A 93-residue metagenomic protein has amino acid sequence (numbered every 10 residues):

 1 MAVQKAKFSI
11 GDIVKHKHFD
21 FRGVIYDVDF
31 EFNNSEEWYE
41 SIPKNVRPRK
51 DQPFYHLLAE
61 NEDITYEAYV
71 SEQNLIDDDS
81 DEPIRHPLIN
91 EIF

Functional and structural regions predicted by a protein language model:
M1, E36, N45-R47, D79: Charge-rich, low-complexity amphipathic helices in intrinsically disordered tails/linkers adjacent to domains
M1-I13, H18-R22, D29-F32: Mixed-charge, Lys/Arg-rich low-complexity intrinsically disordered regions
D12, S41-V46: Intrinsically disordered, low-complexity boundary segments flanking structured domains
F21, P43, F54-Y55: Broad hydrophobic/π-residue packing in well-ordered secondary structure
I25-D27, A59: Residue-level recognition of conserved beta-strand positions in structured domain cores
F32-S41: Short, solvent-exposed secondary-structure boundary/capping segments
R47-F93: Intrinsically disordered, low-complexity, charged/polar segments
